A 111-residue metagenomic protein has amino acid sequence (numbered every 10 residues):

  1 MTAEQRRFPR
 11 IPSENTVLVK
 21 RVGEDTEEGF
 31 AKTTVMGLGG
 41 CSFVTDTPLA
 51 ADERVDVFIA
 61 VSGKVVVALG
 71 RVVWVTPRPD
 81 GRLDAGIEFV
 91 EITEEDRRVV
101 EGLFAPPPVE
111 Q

Functional and structural regions predicted by a protein language model:
M1-M36, R98-Q111: N-terminal helix initiation/capping motif
A3-E4, D56-F58: Short boundary/loop segments of OB/S1/cold-shock single-stranded nucleic-acid-binding domains
P12, L49-A51, R82-G102: Short solvent-exposed strand/turn elements
T16-A51, D56, G86-E88: Short strand-loop-strand
T33, G70-V72: Conserved hydrophobic positions within beta-strands
A60-V65: Short, charged beta-turn/beta-strand-edge "cap" motif at the junction between a beta-strand and an adjacent loop
